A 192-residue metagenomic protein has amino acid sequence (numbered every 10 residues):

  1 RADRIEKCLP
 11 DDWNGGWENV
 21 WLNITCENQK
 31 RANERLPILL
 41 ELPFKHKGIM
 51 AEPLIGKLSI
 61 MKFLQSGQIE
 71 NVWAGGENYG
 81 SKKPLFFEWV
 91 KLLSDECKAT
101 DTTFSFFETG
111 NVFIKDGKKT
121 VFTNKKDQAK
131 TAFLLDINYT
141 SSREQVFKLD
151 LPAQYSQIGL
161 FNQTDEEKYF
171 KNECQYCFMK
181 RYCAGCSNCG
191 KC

Functional and structural regions predicted by a protein language model:
R1-L58, I69-L85: Core AdoMet radical
P10, M61-C192: Auxiliary Fe-S-binding modules of radical SAM enzymes
